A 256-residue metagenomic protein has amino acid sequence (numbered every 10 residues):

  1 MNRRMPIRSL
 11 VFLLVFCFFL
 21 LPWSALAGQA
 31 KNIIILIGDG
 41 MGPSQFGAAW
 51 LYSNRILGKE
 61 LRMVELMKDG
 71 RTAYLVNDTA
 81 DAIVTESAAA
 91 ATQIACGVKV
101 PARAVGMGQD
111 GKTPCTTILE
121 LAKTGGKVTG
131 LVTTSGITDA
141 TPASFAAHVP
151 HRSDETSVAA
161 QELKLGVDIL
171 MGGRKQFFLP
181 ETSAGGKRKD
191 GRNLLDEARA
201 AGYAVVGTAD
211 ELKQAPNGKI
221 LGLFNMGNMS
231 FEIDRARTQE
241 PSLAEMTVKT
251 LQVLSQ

Functional and structural regions predicted by a protein language model:
M1-R4, A25-G28: Basic/polar N-terminal segments that are highly enriched at the extreme N-terminus, encompassing both cleavable
N2-F12: Bacterial N-terminal signal peptides that target proteins for export
V11-P22: Bacterial N-terminal signal peptides
A27-Q214, G218-K219, A236, P241: N-terminal catalytic scaffold of extracellular/periplasmic and nuclease hydrolases that process anionic headgroups
A209-Q256: Anion-binding catalytic surfaces of enzymes that hydrolyze or transfer phosphate/sulfate esters
